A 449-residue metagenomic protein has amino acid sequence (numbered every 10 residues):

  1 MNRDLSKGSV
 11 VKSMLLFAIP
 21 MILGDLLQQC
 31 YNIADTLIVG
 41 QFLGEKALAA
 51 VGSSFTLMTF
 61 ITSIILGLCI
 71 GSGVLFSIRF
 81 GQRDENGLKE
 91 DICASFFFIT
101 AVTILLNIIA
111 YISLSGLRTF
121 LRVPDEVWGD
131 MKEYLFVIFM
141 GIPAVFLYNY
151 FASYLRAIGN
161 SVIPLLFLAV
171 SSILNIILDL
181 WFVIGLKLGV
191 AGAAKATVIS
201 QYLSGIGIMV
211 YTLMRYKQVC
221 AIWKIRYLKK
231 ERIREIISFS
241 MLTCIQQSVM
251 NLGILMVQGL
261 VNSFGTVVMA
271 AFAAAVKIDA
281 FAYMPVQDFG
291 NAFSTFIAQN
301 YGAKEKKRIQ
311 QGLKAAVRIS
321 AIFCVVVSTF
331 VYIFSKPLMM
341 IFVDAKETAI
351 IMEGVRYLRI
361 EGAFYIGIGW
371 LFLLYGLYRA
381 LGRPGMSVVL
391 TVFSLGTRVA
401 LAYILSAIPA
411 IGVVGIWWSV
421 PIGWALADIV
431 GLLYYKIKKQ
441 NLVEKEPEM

Functional and structural regions predicted by a protein language model:
M1-A18, F76-G141, G185-M241, I297-F364 (+1 more regions): Short alpha-helical transmembrane segments in multi-pass integral membrane proteins
L5-L43, T56-G71, L75, T100-N107 (+4 more regions): N-terminal transmembrane alpha-helices
L16-D35, V137, S171, S200-S204 (+4 more regions): Transmembrane helical elements of multi-pass membrane transporters/channels
C30-L48, R118-D125, W181-L188, S248-K277 (+5 more regions): Helix-terminus/linker motif at the lipid-water interface of multi-pass membrane proteins
E45-T56, L135, A194, T266-F281 (+2 more regions): Small-residue hotspots at the loop-to-helix junctions and early N-terminal turns of transmembrane alpha-helices
L48-I108, V145-P164, A271-S335, I368-L390: Small-residue-rich hydrophobic transmembrane alpha-helices
F60-S63, N175-D179, G205-M209, F281-M284 (+3 more regions): Hydrophobic transmembrane alpha-helices of multi-pass small-molecule transporters
C69, I138-R156, P164-S172, A193-I208 (+4 more regions): Short runs within selected transmembrane alpha-helices of multi-pass transporters and secretion channels
